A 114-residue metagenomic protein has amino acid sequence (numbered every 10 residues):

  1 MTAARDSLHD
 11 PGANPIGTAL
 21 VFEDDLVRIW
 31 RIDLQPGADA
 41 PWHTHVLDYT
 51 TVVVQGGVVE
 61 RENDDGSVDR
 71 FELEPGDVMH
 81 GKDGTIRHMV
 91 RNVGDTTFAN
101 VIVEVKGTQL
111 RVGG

Functional and structural regions predicted by a protein language model:
M1-I16, K106-G114: Basic/polar N-terminal segments that are highly enriched at the extreme N-terminus, encompassing both cleavable
G12-W42, D48-T51, I102-V103: A short glycine-rich, His/Asp/Glu-containing loop-to-beta-strand
D39-P41, G57-R61, V78: Short beta-strand segments in beta-sandwich/barrel cores
H43-H45, R87-H88: Histidine-centered active-site/metal-ligand motif
H45-D65: Glycine- and acidic-residue-biased ligand/ion/polar-headgroup-sensing regions
D65-G84: Short acidic-glycine-tyrosine-enriched beta hairpin
D83-T108: Ligand-binding loop in jelly-roll beta-barrel domains
